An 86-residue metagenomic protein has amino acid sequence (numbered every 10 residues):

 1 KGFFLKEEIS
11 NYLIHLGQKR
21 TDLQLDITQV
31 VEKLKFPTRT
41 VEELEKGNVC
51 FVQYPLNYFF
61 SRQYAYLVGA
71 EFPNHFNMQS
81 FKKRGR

Functional and structural regions predicted by a protein language model:
K1-G85: Cytosolic/nucleoplasmic/matrix-facing N-terminal domains/tails of membrane-anchored or organelle-targeted proteins
